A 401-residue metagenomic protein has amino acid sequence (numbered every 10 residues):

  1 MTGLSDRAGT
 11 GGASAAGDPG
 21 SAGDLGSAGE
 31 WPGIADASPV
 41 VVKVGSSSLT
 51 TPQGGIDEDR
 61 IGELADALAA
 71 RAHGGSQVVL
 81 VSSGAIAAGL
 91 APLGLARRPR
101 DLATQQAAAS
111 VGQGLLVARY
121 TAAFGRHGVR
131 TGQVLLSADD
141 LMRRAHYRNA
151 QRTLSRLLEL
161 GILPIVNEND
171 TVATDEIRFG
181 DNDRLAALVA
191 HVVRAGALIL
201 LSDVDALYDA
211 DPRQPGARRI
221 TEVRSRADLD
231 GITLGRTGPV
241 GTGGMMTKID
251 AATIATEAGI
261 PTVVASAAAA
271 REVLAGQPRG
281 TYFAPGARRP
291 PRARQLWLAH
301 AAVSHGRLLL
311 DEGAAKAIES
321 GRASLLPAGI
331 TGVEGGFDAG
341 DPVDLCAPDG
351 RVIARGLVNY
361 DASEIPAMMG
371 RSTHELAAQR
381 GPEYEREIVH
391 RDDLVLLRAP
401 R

Functional and structural regions predicted by a protein language model:
T2-G12, D18, G23-R98, L102-R130 (+1 more regions): C-terminal catalytic "cap/lid" subdomain
